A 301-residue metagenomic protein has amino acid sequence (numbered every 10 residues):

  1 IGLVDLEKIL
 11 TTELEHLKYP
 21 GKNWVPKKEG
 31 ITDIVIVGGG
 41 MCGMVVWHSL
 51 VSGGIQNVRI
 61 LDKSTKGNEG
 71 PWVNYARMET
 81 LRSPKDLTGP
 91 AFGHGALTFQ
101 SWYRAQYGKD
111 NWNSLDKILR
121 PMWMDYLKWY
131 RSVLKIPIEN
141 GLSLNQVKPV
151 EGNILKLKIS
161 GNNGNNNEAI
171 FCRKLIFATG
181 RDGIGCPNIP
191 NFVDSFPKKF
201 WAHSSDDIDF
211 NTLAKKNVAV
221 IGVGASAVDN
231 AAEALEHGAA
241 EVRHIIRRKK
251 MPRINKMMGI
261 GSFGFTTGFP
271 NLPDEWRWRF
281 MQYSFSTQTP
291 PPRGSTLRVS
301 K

Functional and structural regions predicted by a protein language model:
G2-W24, T179-G238, V242: Glycine-rich dinucleotide-binding loop and its adjacent helix/turn
I31, G141, A214-K216: Phosphate-coordination loops involved in phosphoryl transfer and adenosine-cofactor binding
I31-R59, A219-H237: N-terminal Rossmann-like FAD-binding beta1-loop-alpha1 element of flavoenzymes
V35-V37, E168-G183, V218-I221: Short hydrophobic core segments
C42, K66, D182, S226 (+1 more regions): Conserved Rossmann-like nucleotide-cofactor binding loop
N68-N74, T80-R82, A231-K301: Dinucleotide-binding/catalytic capping subdomain of oxidoreductase cores
T88-K128, N271-T296: Conserved N-terminal/central alpha/beta ligand/cofactor-binding core
Y103-K174, T179, K301: Feature captures the FAD/FMN-dependent oxidoreductase FAD-binding
